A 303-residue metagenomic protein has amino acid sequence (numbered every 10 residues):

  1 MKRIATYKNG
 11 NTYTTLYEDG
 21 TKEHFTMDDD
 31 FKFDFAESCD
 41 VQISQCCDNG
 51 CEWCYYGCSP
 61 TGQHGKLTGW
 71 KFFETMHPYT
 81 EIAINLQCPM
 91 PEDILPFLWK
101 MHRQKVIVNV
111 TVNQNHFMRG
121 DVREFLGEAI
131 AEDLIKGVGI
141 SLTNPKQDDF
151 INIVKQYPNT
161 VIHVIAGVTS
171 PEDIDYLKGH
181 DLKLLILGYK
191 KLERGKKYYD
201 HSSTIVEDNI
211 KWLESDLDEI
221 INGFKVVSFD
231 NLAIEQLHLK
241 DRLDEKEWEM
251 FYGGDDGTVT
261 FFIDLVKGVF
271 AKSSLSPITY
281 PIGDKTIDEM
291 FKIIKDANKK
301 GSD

Functional and structural regions predicted by a protein language model:
M1-F25, F262-D303: Flexible mid-to-C-terminal extensions adjoining Fe-S/redox cofactors in radical SAM and related proteins
M1-Q42, C47, C58, W248 (+1 more regions): N-terminal [4Fe-4S]-dependent radical SAM core
D29-F31, K71-E74, G127-A129, F251: Short, flexible, glycine/charge-rich loop motifs used to bind or transfer phosphoryl groups or to couple energy/partner
K32-D34, T75, M101, A131 (+2 more regions): Sterically constrained small-residue positions within well-ordered secondary structures of folded domains
S38, C46, Y56-L67, P78-E92 (+3 more regions): Core AdoMet radical
N49-W53: C-type cytochrome heme c attachment motif
W70-F73, I94-W99, R123-G127, D148-I151 (+2 more regions): Generic structural signal for well-ordered alpha-helices, preferentially at hydrophobic/aromatic core positions
D133-D288: Radical SAM enzyme [4Fe-4S]-AdoMet core and its adjacent flexible, acidic and glycine-rich loops/tails across
